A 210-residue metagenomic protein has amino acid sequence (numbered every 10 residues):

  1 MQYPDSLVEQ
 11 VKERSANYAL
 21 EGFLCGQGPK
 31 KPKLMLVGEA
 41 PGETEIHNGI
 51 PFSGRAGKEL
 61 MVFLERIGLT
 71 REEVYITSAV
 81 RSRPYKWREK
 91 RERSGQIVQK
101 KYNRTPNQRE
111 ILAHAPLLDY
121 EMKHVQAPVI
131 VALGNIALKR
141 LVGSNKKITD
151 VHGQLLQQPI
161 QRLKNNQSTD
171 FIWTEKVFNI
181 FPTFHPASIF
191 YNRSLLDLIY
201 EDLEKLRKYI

Functional and structural regions predicted by a protein language model:
M1-I210: A polyanion-binding, active-site-adjacent surface
